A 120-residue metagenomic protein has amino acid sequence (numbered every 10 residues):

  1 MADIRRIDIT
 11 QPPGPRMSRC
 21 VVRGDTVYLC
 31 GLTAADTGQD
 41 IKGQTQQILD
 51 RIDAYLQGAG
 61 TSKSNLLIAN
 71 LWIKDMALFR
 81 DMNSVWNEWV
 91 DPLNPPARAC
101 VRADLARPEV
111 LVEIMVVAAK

Functional and structural regions predicted by a protein language model:
M1-L67, I73-K120: N-terminal presequence-like segments and the immediate start of the first folded domain
